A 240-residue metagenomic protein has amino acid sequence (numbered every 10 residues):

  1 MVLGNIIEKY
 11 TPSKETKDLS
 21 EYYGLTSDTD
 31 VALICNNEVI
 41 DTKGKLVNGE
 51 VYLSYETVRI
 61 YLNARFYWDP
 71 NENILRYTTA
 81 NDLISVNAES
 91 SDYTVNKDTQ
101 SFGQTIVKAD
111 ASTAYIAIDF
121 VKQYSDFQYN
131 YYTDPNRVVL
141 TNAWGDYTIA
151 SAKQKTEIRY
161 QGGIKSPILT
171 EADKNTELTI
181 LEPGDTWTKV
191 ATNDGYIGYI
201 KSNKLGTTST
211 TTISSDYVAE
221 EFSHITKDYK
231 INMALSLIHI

Functional and structural regions predicted by a protein language model:
V2-G184, N203-Y229: Primary recognition of N-terminal secretory signal peptides and signal-anchoring hydrophobic helices
L46, T192-G195: Generic detector of intrinsically disordered, low-complexity, polar/charged segments
T186-K189: Short aromatic-glycine-enriched beta-strand elements
D194-K204: A short macromolecule-binding patch
I231-M233: Short beta-strand elements that form the blades of beta-propeller/WD-repeat-like and other beta-sheet-rich scaffold
I238-I240: Conserved small/polar residues in nucleotide/adenosyl-binding loops
